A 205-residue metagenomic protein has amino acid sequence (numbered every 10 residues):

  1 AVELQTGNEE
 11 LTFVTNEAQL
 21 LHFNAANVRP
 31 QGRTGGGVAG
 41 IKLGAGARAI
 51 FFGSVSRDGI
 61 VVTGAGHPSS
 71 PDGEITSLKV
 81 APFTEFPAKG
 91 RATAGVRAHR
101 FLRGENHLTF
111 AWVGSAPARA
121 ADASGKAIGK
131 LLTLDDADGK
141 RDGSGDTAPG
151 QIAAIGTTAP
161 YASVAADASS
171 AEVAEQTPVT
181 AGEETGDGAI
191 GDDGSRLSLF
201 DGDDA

Functional and structural regions predicted by a protein language model:
A1-A205: Short, structured "edge-of-domain" segments at secondary-structure transitions
